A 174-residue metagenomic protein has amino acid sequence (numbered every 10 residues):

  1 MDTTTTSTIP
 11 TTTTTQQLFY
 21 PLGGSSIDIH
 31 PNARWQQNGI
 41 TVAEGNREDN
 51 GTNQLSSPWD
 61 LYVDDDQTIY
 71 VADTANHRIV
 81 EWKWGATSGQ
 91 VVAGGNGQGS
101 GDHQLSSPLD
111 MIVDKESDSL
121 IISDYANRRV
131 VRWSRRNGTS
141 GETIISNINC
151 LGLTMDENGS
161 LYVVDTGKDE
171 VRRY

Functional and structural regions predicted by a protein language model:
M1-D28: Extracellular mucin-like PTS segments
G24-S57, T87-L109, R136-L151: Gly/Pro-rich loop segments of beta-rich domains
D64, D114-E116, D156-N158: Structural WD40 beta-propeller signal
D66, T74, W84, E116 (+3 more regions): Short loop/turn segments immediately following the C-termini of beta-strands
T68-Y70, S119-I121, S160-V163: Conserved beta-propeller blade signature
H77-V80, R128-V131, D169-R172: Structural signal for beta-propeller blades
N137-Y174: Solenoidal tandem-repeat scaffolds enriched in leucines and small polar residues
